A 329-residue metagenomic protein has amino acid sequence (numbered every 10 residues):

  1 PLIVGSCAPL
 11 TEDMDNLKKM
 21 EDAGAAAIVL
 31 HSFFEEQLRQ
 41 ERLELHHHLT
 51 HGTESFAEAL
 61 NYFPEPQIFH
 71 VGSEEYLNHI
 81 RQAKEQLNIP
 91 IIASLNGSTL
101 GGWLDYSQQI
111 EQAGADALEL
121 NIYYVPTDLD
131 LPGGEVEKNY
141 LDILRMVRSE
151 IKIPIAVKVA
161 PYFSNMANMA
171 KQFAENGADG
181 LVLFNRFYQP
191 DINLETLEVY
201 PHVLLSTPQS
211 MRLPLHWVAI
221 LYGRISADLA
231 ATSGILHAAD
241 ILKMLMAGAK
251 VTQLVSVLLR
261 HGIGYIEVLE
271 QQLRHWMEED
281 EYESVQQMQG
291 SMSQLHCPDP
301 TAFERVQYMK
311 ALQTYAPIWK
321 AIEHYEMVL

Functional and structural regions predicted by a protein language model:
P1-S6, F63-P66, P154-I155: Short, basic, glycine/proline-bearing loop/turn elements
L10-S55, Y62, V71-I92, N96-A231 (+3 more regions): Alpha/beta enzyme core
F69, G234, E278-E281: A structural signal for short, well-ordered beta-strand elements
L221, V255-S256, E270: Short, small-residue alpha-helix embedded
A230, Q253-L254, Q286-Q289: Conserved active-site loop/cleft motifs that coordinate metal ions or position small ligands
V251-G262: Helical hairpin unit composed of two closely spaced alpha helices linked by a short loop
H261-D280, Q286-L329: C-terminal extensions of enzymes
